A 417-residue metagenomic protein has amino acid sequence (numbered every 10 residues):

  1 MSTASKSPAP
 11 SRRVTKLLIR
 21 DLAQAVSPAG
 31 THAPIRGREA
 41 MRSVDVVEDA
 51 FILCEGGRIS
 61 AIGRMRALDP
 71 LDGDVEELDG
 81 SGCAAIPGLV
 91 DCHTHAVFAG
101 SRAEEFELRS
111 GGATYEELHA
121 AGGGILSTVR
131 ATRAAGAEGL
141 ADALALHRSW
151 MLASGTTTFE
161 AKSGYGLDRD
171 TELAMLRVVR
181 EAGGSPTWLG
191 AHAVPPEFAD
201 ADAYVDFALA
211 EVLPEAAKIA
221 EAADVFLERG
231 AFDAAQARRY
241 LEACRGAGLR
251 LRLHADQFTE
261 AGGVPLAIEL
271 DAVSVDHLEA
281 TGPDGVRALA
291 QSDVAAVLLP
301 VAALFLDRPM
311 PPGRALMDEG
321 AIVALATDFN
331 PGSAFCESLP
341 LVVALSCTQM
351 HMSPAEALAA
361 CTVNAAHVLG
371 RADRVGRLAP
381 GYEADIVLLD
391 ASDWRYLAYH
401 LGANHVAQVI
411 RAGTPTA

Functional and structural regions predicted by a protein language model:
M1-P70: N-terminal metal-binding scaffold of metallo-dependent hydrolase/deaminase domains
L18, V75-D79, P186, V409: Conserved beta-strand scaffold positions in the cores of enzyme catalytic domains, especially in NTP/NDP-utilizing
L22, I52, G57, G82 (+14 more regions): Divalent metal-coordination and catalytic microenvironments
G80-A143: Metal-associated gating/positioning segment near the N- to mid-region
G123-A145, S149, T157-A261: Metal-coordinating catalytic core of metallo-dependent amide/deamination hydrolases
R250, T259-R377, L389-W394, L401-A403 (+1 more regions): Active-site-adjacent C-terminal substructures of enzyme catalytic domains
V406-A417: Short peripheral tails and domain-boundary helices/loops at the edges of structured domains
